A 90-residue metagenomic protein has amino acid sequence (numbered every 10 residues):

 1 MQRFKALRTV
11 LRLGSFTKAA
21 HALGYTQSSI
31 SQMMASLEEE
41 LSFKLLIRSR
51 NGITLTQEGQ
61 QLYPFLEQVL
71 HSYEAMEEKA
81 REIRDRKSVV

Functional and structural regions predicted by a protein language model:
M1-R3, Q27, G59, L66: The N-cap/first-turn positions of alpha helices within or immediately adjacent to helix-turn-helix DNA-binding domains
V10-G24: Short helix-boundary/capping micro-motifs
S15-F16, M34, R48: Helix-turn-helix DNA-binding elements, focusing on the entry/boundary residues of the two helices that contact DNA
A22-L23, M34, L41, L62: Core residues of bacterial helix-turn-helix
E38-L55: A short LG(V/I)-centered, amphipathic sequence patch enriched for acidic residue(s) preceding the LG motif
E58-A75, I83: Short, solvent-exposed amphipathic helices
E82-V90: Interdomain hinge and pocket-entrance segments immediately C-terminal to HTH DNA-binding domains
